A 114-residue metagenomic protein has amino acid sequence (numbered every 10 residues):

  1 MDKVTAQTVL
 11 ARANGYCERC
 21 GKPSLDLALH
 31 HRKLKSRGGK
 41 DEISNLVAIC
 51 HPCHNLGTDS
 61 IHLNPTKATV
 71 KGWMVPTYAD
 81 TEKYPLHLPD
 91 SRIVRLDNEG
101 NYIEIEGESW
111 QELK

Functional and structural regions predicted by a protein language model:
M1-A28, C50-P52: Short cysteine-rich loop/turn motifs with clustered Cys
C17, R32, C50, H87-R92: Extended interaction regions within the primary functional domain
K22-L25, L46-V70: Short Cys/His-centered divalent metal-binding micro-motifs
H30-H31, A68: Residue-level detector of functionally special positions within alpha-helical transmembrane segments of multi-pass
K33-L46: Short linker/helix segments within small regulatory modules
R37, T69-W73: Short edge-strand/loop segments of extracellular domains
W73-K114: Short flanking/linker segments adjacent to small metal-binding domains or redox-active Cys/His motifs
